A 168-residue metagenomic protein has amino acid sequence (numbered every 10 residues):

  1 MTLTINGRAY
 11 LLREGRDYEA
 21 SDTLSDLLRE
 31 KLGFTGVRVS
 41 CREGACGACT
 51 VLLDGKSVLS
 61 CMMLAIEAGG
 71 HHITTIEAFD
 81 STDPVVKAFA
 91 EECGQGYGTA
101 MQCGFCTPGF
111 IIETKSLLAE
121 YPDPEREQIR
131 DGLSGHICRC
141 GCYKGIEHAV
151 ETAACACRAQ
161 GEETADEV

Functional and structural regions predicted by a protein language model:
M1-V168: Signature of N-terminal electron-transfer/Fe-S-associated modules in redox systems
